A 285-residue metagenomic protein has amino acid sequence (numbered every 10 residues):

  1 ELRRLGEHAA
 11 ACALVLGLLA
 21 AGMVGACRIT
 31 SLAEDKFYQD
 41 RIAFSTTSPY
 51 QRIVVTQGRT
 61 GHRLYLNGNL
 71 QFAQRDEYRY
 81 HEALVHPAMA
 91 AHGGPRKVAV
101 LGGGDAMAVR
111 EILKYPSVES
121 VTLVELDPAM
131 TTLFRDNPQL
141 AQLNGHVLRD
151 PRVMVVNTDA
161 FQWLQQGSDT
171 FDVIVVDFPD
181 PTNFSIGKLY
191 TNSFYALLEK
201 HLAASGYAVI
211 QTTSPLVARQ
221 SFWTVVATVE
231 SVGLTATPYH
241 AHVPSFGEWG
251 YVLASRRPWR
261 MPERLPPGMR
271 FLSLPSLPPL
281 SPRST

Functional and structural regions predicted by a protein language model:
E1-L2, P181: Accessible peptide chain termini
L2-A91, F161, Q166, T235-T285: Soluble small-group transferase modules, centered on the S-adenosyl donor enzyme superfamily
Y78-V226, E230-V232, P238, S245-G247: The AdoMet/dcAdoMet-binding core of the Class I SAM-like
